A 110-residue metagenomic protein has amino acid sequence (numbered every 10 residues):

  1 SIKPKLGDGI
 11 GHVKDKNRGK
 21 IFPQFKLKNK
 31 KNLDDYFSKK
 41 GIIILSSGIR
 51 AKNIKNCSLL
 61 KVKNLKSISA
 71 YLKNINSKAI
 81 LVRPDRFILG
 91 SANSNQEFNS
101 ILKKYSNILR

Functional and structural regions predicted by a protein language model:
S1-R110: Helical substrate-recognition/capping region of FAD-dependent monooxygenase/halogenase enzymes
